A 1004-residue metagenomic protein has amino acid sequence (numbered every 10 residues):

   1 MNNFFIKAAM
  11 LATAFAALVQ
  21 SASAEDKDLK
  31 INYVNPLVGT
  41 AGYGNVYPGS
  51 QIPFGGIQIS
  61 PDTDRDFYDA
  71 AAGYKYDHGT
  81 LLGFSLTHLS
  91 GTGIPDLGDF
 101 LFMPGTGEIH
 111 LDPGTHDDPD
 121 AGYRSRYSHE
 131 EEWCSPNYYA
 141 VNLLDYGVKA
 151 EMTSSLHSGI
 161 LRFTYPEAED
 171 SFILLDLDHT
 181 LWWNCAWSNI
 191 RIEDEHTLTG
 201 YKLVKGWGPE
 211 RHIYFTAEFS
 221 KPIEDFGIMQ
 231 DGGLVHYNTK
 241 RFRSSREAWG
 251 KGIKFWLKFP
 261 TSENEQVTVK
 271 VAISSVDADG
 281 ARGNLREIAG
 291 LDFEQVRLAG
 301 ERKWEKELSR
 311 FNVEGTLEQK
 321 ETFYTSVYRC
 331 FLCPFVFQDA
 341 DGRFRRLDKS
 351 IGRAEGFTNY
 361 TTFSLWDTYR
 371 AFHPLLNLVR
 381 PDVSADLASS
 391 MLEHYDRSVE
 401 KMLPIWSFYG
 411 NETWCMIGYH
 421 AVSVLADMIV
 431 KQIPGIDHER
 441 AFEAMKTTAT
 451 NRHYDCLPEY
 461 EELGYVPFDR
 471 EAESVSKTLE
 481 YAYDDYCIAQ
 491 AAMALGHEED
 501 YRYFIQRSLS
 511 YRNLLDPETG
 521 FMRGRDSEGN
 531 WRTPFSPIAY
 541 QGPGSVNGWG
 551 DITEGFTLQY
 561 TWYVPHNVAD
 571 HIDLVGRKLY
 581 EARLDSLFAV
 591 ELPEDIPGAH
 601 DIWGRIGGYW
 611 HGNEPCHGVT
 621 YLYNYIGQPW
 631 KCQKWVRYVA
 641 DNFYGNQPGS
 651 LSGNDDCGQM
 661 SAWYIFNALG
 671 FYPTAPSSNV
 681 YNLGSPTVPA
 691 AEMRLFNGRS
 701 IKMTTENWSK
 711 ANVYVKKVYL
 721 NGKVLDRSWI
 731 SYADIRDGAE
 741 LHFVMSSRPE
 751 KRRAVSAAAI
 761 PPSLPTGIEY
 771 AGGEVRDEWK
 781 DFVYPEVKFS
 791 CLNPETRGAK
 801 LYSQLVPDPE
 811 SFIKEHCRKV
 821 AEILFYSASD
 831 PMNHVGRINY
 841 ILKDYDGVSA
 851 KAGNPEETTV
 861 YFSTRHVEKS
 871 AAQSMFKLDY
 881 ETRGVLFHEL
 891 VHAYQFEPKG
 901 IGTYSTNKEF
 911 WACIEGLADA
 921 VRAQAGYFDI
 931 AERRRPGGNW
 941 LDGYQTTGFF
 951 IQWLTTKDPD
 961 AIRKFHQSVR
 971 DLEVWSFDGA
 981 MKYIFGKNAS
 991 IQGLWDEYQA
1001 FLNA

Functional and structural regions predicted by a protein language model:
M1-E25: Bacterial Sec-dependent N-terminal signal peptides
E25-L479, C487-N513, T519-M522, D526-Q559 (+7 more regions): Accessory carbohydrate-recognition regions in carbohydrate-active enzymes
Y511-L514, S803-T864: Auxiliary, metal-adjacent structural segments of Zn-dependent hydrolase domains
K780-P807, R865-H866: Acidic/histidine-rich, surface-exposed loop or edge segments in extracytoplasmic proteins
H816, S905-T947: Post-HExxH zinc-binding segment in Zn-dependent metallohydrolases
H866-L886, I901-F910: Short pre-active-site segment immediately N-terminal to the catalytic Zn-binding motif
G884-E897, E915-D919: Active-site recognition of the HExxH zinc-binding catalytic motif
T947-A1004: Pan-zinc metallopeptidase signature
